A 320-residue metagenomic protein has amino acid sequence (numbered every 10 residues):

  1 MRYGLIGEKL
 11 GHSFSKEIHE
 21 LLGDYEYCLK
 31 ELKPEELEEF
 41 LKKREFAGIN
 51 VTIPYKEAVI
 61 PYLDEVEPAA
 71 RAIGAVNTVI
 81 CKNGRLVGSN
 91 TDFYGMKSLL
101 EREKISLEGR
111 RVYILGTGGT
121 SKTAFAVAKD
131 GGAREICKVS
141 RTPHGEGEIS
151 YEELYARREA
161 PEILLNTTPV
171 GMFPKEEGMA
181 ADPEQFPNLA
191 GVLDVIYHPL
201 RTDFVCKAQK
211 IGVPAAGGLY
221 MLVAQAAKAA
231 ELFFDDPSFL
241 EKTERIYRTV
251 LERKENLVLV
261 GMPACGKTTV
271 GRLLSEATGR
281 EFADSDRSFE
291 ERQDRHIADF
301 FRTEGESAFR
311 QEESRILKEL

Functional and structural regions predicted by a protein language model:
R2-E103, P199-R201, K207, I211-P214 (+1 more regions): Phosphate/diphosphate ligand-binding glycine-rich loop within oxidoreductases
G7, N90-F93, L100, G109-K129 (+2 more regions): Glycine-rich adenosine-cofactor-binding loop
G131-E148, A283-Q293: NAD(P)-binding Rossmann-fold cofactor-contacting core
G147-A216: Rossmann-like adenosine-cofactor binding region
V195-E255: Adenosine-phosphate binding glycine-rich loop
T268: Walker A/P-loop
R287-L320: ATP-dependent small-molecule kinase phosphotransfer cores that center on conserved nucleotide phosphate-binding segments
